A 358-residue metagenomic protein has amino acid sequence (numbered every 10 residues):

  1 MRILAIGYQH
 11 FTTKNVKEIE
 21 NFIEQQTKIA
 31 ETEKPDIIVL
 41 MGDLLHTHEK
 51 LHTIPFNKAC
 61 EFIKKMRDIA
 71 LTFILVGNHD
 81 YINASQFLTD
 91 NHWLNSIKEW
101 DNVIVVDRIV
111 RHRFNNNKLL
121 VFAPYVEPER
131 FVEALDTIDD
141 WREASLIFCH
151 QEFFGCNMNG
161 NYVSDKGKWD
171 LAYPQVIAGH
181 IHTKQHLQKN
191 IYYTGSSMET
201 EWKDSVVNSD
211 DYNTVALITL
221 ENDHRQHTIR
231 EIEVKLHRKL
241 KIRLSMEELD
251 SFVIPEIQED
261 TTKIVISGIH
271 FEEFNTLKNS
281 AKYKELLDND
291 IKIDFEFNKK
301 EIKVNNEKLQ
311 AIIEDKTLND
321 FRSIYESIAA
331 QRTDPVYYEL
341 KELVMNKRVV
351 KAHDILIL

Functional and structural regions predicted by a protein language model:
R2, Q9-R111, W169-Y173: Core catalytic region of metal-dependent phosphoesterases/phosphodiesterases, especially metallo-beta-lactamase-like
R2-I3, I37, K118-L119, L146 (+1 more regions): Structural motif
A5, L40, I74, I147 (+1 more regions): Structural beta-sheet core signal
G7-F11, D43-L45, N78-D80, P124-V126 (+4 more regions): Active-site metal-binding loops of divalent metal-dependent hydrolases
A59, D80-K168, S197: Conserved catalytic scaffold of divalent metal-dependent phosphoesterases
K64-D68, I138-R142, K166-A172, E256-Q258 (+1 more regions): Short, conserved loop/helix-junction motifs that constitute active-site signature segments in enzyme catalytic cores
F154, M158-H224: Conserved beta-sheet core of the metallophosphoesterase superfamily
L220-L358: Accessory, non-catalytic peripheral segments of nucleic-acid enzymes
